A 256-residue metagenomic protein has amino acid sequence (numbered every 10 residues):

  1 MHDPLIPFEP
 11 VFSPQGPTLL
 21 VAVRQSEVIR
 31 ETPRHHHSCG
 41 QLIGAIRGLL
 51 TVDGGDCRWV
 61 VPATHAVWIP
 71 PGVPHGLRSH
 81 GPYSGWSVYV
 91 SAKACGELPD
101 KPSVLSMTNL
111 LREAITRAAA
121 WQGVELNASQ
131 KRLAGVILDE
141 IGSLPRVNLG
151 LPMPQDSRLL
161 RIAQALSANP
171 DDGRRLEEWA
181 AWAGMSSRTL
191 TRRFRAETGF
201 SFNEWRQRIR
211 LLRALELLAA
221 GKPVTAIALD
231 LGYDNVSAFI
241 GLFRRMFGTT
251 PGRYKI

Functional and structural regions predicted by a protein language model:
M1-L49: Generic protein-terminus/edge-of-domain signal
H2, G241-I256: …primarily DNA-binding HTH/wHTH and HhH modules…
T32, R47-D53, A66-V67, H75: Short beta-strand segments in beta-sandwich/barrel cores
D56-P71: Short acidic-glycine-tyrosine-enriched beta hairpin
T64, L190, F194, A238-F239 (+1 more regions): Short hydrophobic/aromatic patch on the recognition helix
G72-P102: Ligand-binding loop in jelly-roll beta-barrel domains
Q122-A183, A196-R208: Short, Lys/Arg-enriched, Trp-marked, Pro/Gly-tolerant hinge/linker segments that flank
E177, A196-I240, I256: Terminal helix-turn-helix DNA-binding modules in bacterial transcription factors
